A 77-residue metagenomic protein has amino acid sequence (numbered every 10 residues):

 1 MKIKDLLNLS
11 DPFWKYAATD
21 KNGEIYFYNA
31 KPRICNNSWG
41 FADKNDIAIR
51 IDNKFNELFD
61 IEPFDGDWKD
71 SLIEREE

Functional and structural regions predicted by a protein language model:
M1-S10: Surface-exposed ligand/attachment interfaces on beta-rich extracellular proteins
P12-Y16, N22-I25: Short, surface-exposed beta-edge/turn micro-motifs
F13-K15, S38, D67: Residues in intrinsically disordered, low-complexity segments of regulatory proteins
A18-T19, K31, D43, I49: Intrinsic disorder/low-complexity segments
E24-I34, S38: Short, surface-exposed terminal/edge motifs of secreted or surface/virion proteins that either
A42-E77: Low-complexity intrinsically disordered segments
